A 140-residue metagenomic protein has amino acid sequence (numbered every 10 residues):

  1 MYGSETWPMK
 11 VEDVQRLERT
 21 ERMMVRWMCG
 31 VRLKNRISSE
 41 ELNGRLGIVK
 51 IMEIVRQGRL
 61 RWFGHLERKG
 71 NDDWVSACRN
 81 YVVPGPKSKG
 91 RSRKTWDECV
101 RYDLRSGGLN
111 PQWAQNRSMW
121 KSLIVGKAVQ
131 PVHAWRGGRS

Functional and structural regions predicted by a protein language model:
M1-S140: Short linear motifs embedded in intrinsically disordered, charge-biased segments
